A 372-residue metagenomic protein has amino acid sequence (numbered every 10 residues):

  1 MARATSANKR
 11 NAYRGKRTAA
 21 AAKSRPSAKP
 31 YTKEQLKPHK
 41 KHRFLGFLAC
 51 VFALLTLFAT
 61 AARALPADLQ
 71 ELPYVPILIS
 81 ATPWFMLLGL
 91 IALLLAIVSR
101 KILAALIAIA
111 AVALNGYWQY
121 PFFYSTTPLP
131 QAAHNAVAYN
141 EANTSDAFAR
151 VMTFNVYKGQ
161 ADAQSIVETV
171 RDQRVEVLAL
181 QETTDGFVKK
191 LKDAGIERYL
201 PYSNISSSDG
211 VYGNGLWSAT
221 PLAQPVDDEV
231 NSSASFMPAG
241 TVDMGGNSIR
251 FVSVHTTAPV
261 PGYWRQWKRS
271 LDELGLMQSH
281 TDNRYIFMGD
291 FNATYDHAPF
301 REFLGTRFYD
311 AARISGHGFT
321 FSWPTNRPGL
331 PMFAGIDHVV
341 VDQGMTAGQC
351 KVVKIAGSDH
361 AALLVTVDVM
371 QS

Functional and structural regions predicted by a protein language model:
M1-K40, F44-F47, V51: N-terminal targeting leaders characterized by basic, low-complexity, disordered sequences that direct proteins
K41-F52, L78-A81, L103-A110: Alpha-helical transmembrane segments
L48-A96: Membrane-embedded alpha-helical segments of integral membrane proteins
E71, K101-A104: Membrane-helix interface segments
L94-I102, Q371: Structural signal for the C-terminal ends of transmembrane alpha-helices and the immediately following loop
V98, L106-D172, K189: N-terminal signal-anchor transmembrane helix
V151, Y157-R171, L180-S372: Soluble catalytic domains of enzymes that build or remodel membrane lipids, polysaccharides, and related
V175: Internal catalytic or translocation cores that form aromatic/hydrophobic pockets or channels for amphipathic metabolites
